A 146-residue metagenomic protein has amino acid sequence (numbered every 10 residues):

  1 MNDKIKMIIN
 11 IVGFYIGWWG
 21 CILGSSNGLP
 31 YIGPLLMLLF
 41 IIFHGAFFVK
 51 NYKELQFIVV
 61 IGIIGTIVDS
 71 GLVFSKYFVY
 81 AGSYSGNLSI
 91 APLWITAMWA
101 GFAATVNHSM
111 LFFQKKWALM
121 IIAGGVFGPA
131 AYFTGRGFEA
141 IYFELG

Functional and structural regions predicted by a protein language model:
M1-G146: Aromatic-rich, lipid-facing transmembrane alpha helices and their immediate juxtamembrane interface loops in integral
